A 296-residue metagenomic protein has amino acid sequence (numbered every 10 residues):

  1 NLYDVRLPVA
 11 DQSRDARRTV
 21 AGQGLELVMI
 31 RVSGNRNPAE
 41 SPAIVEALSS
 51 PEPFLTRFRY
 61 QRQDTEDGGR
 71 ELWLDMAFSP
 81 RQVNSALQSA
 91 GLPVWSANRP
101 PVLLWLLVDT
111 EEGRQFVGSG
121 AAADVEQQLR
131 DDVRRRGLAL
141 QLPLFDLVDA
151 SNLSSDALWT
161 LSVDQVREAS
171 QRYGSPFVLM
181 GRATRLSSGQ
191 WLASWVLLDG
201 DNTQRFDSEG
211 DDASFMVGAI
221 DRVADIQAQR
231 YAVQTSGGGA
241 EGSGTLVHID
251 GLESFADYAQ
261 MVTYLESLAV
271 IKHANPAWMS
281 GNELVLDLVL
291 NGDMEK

Functional and structural regions predicted by a protein language model:
Y3-V5, A169-I220: Amphipathic beta-strand/beta-sheet edge segments enriched in Tyr/Trp
D4-L48, D131, Q165, S214-I226 (+1 more regions): Short, well-ordered alpha-helical segments
A21-I44, P100-E111, Q115-W159, M261-V285 (+1 more regions): N-terminal segment of the mature soluble domain
N37-L106, G118-G120, D124: Signal peptide-directed extracytoplasmic domains
F54-D64, L107, Q141-L144, L158-Q190 (+1 more regions): A short, hydrophobic beta-strand-centered structural micro-motif
E112-G113, D207-G210, I220-E253: Acidic, glycine-rich low-complexity/disordered segments
D199-A213, E241-K296: C-terminal soluble interaction/assembly domains
